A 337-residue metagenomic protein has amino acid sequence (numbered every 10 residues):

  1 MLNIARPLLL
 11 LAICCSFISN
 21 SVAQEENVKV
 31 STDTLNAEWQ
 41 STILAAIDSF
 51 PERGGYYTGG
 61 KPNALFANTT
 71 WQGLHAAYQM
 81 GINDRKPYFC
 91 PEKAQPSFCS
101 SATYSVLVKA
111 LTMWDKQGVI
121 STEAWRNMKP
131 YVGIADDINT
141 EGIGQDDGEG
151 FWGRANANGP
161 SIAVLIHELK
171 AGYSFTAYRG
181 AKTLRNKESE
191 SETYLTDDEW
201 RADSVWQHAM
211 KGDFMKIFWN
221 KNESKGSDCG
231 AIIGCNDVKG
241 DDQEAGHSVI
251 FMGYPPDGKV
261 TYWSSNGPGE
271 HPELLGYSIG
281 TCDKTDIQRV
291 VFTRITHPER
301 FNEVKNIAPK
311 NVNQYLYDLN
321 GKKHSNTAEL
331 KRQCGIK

Functional and structural regions predicted by a protein language model:
M1-L9: Bacterial N-terminal signal peptides that target proteins for export
L8-S16: Bacterial N-terminal signal peptides
L11-A12, P96, I232, K331: Mature extracytoplasmic/luminal segments of secretory-pathway proteins
S16-S19, C99-S100: Short linear Ser/Thr-Pro motifs
S21-A23: Boundary at the C-terminal end of the N-terminal hydrophobic targeting segment
E25-E168, S325-K337: N-terminal capping segments
A124-E270: ...with weaker cross-activation on analogous glycine-rich loops/strands in unrelated enzymes
K259-K337: Low-complexity, Gly/Ser/Thr/Pro-rich intrinsically disordered linker/tail segments
